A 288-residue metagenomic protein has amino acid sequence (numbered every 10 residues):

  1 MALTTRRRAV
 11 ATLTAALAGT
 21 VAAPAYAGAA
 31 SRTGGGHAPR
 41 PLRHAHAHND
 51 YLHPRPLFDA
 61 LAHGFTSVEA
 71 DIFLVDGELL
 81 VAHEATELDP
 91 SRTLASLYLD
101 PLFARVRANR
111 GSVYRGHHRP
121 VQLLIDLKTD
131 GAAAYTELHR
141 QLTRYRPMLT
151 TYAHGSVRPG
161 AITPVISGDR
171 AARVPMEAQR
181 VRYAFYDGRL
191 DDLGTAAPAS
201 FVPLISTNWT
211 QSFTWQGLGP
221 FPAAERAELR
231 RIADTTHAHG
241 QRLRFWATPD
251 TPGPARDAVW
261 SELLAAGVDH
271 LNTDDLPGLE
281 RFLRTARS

Functional and structural regions predicted by a protein language model:
T5, V10-T14, G19-S288: Phosphate-group recognition and catalysis centered on beta-loop-alpha active-site segments
